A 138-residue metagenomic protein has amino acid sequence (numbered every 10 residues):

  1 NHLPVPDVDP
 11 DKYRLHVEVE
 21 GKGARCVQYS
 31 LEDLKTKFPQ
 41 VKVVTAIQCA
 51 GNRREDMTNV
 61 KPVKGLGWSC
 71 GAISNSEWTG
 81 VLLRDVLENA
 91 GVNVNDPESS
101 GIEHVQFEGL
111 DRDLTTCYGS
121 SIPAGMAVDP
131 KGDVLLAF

Functional and structural regions predicted by a protein language model:
N1-F138: N-terminal intrinsically disordered, low-complexity segments enriched in P/E/S/T
